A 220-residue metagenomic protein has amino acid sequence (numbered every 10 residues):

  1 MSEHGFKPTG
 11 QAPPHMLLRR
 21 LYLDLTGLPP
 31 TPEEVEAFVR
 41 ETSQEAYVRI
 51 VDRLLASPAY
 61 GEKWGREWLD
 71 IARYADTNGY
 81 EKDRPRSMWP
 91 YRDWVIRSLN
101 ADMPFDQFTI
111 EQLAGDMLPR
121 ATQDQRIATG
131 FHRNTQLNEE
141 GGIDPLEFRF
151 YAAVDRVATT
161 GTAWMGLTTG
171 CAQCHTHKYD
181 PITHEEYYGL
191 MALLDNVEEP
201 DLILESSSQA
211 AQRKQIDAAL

Functional and structural regions predicted by a protein language model:
M1-D217: Short, structured secondary-structure elements that scaffold catalytic or ligand/cofactor-binding regions
